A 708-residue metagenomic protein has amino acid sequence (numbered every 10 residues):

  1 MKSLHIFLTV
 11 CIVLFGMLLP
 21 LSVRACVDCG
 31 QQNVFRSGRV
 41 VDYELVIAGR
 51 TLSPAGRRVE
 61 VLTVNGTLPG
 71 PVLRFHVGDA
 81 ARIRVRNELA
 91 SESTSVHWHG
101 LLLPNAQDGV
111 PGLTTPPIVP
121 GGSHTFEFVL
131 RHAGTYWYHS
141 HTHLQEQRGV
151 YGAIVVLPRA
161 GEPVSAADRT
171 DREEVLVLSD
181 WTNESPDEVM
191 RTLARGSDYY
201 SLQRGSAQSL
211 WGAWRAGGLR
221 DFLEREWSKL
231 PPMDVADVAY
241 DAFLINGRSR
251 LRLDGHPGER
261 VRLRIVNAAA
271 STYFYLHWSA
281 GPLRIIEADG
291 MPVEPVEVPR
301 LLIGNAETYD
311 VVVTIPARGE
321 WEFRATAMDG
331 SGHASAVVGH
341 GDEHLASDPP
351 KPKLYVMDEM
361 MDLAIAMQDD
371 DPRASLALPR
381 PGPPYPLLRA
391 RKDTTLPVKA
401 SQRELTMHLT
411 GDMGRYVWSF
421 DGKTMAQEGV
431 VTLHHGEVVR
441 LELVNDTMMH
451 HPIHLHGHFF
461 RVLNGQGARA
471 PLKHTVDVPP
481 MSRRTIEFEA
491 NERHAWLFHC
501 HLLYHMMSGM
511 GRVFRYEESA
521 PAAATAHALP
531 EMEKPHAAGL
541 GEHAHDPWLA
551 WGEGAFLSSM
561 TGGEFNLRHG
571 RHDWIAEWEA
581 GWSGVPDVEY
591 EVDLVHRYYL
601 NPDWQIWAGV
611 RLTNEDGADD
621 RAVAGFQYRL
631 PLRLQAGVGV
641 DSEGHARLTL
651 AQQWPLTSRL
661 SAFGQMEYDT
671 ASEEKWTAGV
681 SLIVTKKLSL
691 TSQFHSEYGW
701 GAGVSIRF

Functional and structural regions predicted by a protein language model:
A25-N305, V311-V312, D342-L378, L405-G411 (+4 more regions): Histidine-centered copper-binding motifs that mark active-site loops of extracellular/periplasmic copper enzymes
V177, H501, E553-L557, I575-E579 (+8 more regions): Transmembrane beta-strands of outer-membrane beta-barrel proteins
R262, D310, R440, T485 (+8 more regions): Membrane-embedded beta-strand positions in outer-membrane beta-barrel channels/transporters
H450, H458-N491, L497-H501, H505-R512: C-terminal soluble interaction/assembly domains
E518-L594, Y598, I606, D620-A624 (+2 more regions): Outer-membrane beta-barrel initiation region
G570-H572, Y599-D603, R629-R633, P655-R659 (+1 more regions): Outer-membrane beta-barrel channels and translocator barrels
A678-L682, K686, S696-F708: Outer-membrane beta-barrel "beta-signal"
